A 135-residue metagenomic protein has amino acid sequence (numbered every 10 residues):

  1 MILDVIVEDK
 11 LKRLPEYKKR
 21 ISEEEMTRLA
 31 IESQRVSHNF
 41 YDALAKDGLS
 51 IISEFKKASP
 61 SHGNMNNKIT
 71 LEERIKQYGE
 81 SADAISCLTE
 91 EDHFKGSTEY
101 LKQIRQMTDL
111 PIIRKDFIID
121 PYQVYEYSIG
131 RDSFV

Functional and structural regions predicted by a protein language model:
M1-L110: Conserved N-terminal beta1-alpha1 strand-loop-helix module at the mouth
I104-P111, S128-V135: Short, Lys/Arg-rich amphipathic alpha-helical interaction segments that bind nucleic acids or acidic protein surfaces
R114-D116: Short beta-strand elements of ligand-binding domains
I119-R131: Catalytic cores of alpha/beta
